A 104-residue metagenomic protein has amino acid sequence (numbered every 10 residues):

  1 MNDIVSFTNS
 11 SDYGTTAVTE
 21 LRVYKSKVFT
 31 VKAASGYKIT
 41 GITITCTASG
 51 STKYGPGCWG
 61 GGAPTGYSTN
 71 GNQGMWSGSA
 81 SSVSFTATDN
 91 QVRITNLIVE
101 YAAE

Functional and structural regions predicted by a protein language model:
M1-V5, N9, S49-E104: Terminal, low-complexity interaction segments
Y13-G36, N70-G74, R93: Short beta-strands within extracellular/lumenal beta-sheet-rich domains
V28-T30, T40-T43, S82-S84, N96-I98: Beta-strand secondary-structure signal
S35-G50: A short beta-strand element within beta-rich, extracytoplasmic domains of secreted/secretory-pathway proteins
